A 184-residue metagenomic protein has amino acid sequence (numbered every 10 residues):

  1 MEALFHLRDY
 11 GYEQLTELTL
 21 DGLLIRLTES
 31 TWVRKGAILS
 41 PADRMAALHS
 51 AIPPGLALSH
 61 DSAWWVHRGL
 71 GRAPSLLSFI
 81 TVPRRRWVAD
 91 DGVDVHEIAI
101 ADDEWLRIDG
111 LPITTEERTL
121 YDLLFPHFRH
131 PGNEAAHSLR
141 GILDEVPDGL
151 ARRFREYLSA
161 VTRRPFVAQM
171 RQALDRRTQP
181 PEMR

Functional and structural regions predicted by a protein language model:
M1-T115, T119, R129-H137, G141-E156 (+1 more regions): Short gly/ser-rich loop at a beta-strand->alpha-helix junction or flexible surface loop bordering the NTP-binding
R153-R184: Structured mid-to-C-terminal alpha-helical surface segments
